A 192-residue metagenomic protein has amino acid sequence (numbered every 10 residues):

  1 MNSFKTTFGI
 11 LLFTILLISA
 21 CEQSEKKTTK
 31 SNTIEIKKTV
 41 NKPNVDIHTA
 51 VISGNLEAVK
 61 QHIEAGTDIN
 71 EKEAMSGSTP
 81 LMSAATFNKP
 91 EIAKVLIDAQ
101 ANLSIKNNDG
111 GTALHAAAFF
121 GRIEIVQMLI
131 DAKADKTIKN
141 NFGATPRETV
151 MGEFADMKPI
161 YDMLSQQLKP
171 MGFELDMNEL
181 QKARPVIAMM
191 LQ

Functional and structural regions predicted by a protein language model:
M1-F8: Bacterial N-terminal signal peptides that target proteins for export
G9-L17: Bacterial N-terminal signal peptides
C21-D46, A132, N141, E148-Q192: Ankyrin-repeat-protein effector appendages
P43, S76-G77, G110, G143: Start-of-repeat signature of ankyrin repeats
T49-G54, S83-K89, A116-R122, T149-Y161: Ankyrin repeat A-helix N-terminal signature
N55-I63, K89-D98, R122-I130, M157-L164 (+1 more regions): Ankyrin repeat structural motif
I69-N70, L103, K136: Ankyrin-repeat inter-repeat connecting loop/turn
E73-A74, N107, N140: Ankyrin repeat boundary/linker residues
